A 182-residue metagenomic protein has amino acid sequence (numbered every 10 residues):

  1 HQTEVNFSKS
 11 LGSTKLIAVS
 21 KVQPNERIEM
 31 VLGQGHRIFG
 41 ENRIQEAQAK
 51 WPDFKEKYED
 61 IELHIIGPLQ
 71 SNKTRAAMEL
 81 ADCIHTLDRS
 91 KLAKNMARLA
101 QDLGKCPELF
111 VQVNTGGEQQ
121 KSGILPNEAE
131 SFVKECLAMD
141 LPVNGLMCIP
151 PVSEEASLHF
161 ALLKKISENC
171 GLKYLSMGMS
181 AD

Functional and structural regions predicted by a protein language model:
H1-A181: Conserved alpha/beta-domain cores
